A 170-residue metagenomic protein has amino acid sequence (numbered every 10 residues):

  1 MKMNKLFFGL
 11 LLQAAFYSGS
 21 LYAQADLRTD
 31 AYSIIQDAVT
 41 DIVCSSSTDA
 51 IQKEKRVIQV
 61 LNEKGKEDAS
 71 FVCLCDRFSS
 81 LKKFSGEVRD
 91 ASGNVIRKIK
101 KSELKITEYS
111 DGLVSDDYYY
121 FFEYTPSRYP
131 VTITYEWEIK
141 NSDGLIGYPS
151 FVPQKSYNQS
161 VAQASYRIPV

Functional and structural regions predicted by a protein language model:
M1-L6: Positively charged n-region of N-terminal signal peptides that target proteins for export
G9-S20: Bacterial N-terminal signal peptides
A23-V170: Beta-strand-rich, non-transmembrane domain signature
